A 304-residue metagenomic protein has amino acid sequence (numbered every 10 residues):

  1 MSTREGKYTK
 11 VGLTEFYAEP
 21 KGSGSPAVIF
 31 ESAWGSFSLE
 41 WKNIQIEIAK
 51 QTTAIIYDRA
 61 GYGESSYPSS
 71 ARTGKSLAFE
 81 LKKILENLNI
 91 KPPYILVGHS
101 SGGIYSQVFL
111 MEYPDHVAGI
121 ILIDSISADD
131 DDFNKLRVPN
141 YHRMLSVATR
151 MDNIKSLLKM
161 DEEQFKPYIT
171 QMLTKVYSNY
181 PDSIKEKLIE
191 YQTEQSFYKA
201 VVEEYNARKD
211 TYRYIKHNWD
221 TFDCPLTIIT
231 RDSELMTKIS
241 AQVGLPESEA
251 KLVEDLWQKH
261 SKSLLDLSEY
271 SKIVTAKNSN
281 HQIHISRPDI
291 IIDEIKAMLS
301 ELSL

Functional and structural regions predicted by a protein language model:
T14-E64, I84, E112: Conserved HGGG/HGGXW glycine-rich cap/lid loop of the alpha/beta-hydrolase fold
F30-E31, Y57-R59, I123, T230 (+1 more regions): Alpha/beta-hydrolase
G35, R59-G63, G102, S127 (+1 more regions): Alpha/beta-hydrolase active-site loop signature
R59-V97: Active-site loop/oxyanion-hole signature of alpha/beta-hydrolase fold enzymes
P92-K135: Conserved hydrolase catalytic core segment
I121-L158: Flexible "cap/lid" loop of the alpha/beta hydrolase fold
Y180-T275: Conserved serine/cysteine hydrolase catalytic core
K259, D266-L304: Catalytic active-site module of serine/aspartate enzymes centered on a nucleophile-bearing elbow/loop
